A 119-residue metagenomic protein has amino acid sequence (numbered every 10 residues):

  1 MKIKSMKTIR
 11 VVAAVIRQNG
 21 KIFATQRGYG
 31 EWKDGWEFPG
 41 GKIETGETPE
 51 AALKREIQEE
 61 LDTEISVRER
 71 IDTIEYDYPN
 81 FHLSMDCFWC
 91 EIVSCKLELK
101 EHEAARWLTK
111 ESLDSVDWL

Functional and structural regions predicted by a protein language model:
K2-I22, K42: Conserved N-terminal beta-strand and adjoining loop/helix that marks the start of the Nudix/MutT-like hydrolase domain
R10-V12, G20, L83-D86, E103: Change "...and in nucleic-acid phosphodiester-cleaving endonucleases..." to "...and in nucleic-acid processing enzymes
I16-R17, A24, C90, W107: Conserved hydrophobic "DFG−1" position in protein kinase catalytic cores
Q18-E59: Conserved Nudix-box catalytic region and its N-terminal flanking loop in Nudix hydrolases and closely related
E31-W36, E98-L119: Nudix hydrolase/Nudix homology domain
P49, L53-Q58, R70, F88 (+1 more regions): Hydrophobic packing within well-folded, soluble alpha/beta domains
E60-V67: Short secondary-structure junctions
E64, I74-L97, A104-L108: Active-site-adjacent beta-strand/loop module that shapes the phosphate/pyrophosphate-binding cleft
